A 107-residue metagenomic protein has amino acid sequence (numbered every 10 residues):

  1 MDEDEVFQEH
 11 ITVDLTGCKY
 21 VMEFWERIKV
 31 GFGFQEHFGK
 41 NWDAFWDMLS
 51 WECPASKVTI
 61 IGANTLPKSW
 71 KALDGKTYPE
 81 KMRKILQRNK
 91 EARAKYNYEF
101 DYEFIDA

Functional and structural regions predicted by a protein language model:
M1-A107: Positively charged, polar, low-complexity stretches
